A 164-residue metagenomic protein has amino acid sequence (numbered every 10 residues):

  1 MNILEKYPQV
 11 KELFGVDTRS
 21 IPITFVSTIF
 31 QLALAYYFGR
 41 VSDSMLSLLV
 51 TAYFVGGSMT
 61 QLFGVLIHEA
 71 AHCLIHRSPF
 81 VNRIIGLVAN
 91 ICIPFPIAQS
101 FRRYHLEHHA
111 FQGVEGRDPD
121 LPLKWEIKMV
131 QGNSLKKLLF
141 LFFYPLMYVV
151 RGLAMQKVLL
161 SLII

Functional and structural regions predicted by a protein language model:
M1-L46: Topogenic membrane-insertion module of multi-pass membrane proteins
T18, D43-L49, R77-I84: Membrane-helix interface segments
I23-L34, T51-V55, I85, A89: Lipid-exposed faces of alpha-helical membrane segments in multi-pass integral membrane proteins
T28, H68, H105: Divalent metal-coordination and catalytic microenvironments
L32-G39, V50-G57, G116-I164: Hydrophobic transmembrane alpha-helical segments that form the core helix bundle of multi-pass membrane enzymes
R40-S44, E69-C73, R77, G152 (+1 more regions): Transmembrane helix-loop junctions in multipass membrane proteins, especially transporters and channels
S42-L66, V88-A98: Membrane-embedded alpha-helical segments that form the functional core of polytopic membrane enzymes, especially those
A71-R77, V81-F142: Intramembrane catalytic core of multi-pass membrane enzymes that act on lipidic substrates
